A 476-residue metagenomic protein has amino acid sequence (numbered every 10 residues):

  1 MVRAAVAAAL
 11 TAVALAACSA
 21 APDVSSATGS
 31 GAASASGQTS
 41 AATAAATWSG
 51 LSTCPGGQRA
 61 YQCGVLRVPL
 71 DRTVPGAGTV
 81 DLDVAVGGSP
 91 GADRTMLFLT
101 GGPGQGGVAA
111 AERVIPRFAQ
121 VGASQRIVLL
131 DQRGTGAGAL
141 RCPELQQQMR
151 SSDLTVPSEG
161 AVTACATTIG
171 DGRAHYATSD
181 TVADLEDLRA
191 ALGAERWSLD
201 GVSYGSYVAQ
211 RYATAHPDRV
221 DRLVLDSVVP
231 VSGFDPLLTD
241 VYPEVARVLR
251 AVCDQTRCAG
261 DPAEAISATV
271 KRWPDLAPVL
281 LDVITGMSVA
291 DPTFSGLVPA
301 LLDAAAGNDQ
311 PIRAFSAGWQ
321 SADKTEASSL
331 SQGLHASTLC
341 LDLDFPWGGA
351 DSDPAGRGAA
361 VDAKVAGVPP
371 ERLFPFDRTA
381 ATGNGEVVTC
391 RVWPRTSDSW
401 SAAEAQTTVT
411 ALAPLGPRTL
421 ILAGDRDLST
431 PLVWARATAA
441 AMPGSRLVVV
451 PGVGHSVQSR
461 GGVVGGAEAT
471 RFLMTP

Functional and structural regions predicted by a protein language model:
M1-L10, W197-S198, T408-V409: N-terminal export and membrane-targeting signals
A14-A17: C-terminal motif of bacterial Sec signal peptides marking the signal peptidase cleavage site
S19-P22: Bacterial signal peptide processing site
S36-D282, L343, W347-P476: Gly/Pro-rich cap/lid or specificity-loop segments adjacent to the active site
S227-R247, A300-L302, Q310-S328: Flexible "cap/lid" loop of the alpha/beta hydrolase fold
A268-I284, S288-T293, T325-L334: Structural motif
S288-A306, F345-D351: Short helix-capping/linker segments at secondary-structure and domain boundaries
R313-G348, G356-K364: Long, low-complexity segments enriched in small/aliphatic residues
